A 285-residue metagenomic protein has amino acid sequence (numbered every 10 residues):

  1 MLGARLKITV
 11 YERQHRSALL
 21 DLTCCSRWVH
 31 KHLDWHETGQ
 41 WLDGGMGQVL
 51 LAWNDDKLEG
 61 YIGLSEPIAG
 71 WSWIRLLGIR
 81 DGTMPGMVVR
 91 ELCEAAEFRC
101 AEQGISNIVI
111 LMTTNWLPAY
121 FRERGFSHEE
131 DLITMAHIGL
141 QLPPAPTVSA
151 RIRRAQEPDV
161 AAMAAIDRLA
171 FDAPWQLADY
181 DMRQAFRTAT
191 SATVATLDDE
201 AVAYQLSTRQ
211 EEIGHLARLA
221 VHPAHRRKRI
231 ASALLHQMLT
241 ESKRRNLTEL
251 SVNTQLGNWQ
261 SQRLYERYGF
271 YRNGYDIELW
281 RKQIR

Functional and structural regions predicted by a protein language model:
M1, I68-G70, R80-V148, E278-K282: Acyl-donor-binding surface of acyltransferase catalytic domains
M1-D34, L132, A145-P174: Short amphipathic alpha-helix that is part of the acyltransferase structural core
C24, H36-E94, F98, L197 (+2 more regions): Conserved donor-binding loop and adjoining core beta-sheet/short helix segment in diverse acyl/aminoacyl transferases
P85-F98, V221, R227-T240, R244 (+1 more regions): Conserved acetyl-CoA-binding loop-helix of GNAT-fold acetyltransferases
I108-L111, L216, L250-T254: Conserved hydrophobic beta-strand within the GNAT/NAT acetyltransferase core sheet that lines the active-site cleft
T113-E130, K228, S232, L256-G274: Conserved active-site alpha-helix within GNAT-family acetyltransferase domains
I133-Q156, T248, N253-W259, R267-R285: C-terminal "cap" of GNAT-fold acetyltransferases
W175, F186-L197, A201-Q210: Phosphate-binding active sites in nucleotide-utilizing proteins
